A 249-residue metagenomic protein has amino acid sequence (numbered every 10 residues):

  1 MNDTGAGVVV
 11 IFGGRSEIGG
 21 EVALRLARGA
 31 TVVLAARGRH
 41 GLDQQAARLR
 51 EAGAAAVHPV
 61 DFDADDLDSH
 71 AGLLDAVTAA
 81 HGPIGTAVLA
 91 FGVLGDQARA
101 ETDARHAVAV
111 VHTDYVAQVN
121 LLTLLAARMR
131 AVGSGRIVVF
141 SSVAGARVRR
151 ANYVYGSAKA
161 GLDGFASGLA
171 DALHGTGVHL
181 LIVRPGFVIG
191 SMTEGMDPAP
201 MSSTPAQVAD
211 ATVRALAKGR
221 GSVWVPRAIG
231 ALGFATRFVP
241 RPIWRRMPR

Functional and structural regions predicted by a protein language model:
R15-S16: Conserved glycine-rich cofactor-binding loop
G29-Q45: Conserved glycine-rich Rossmann-like NAD(P)H-binding loop of the short-chain dehydrogenase/reductase
L49-D68: Rossmann-fold cofactor-recognition segment
D75, T86, V93-V108, A151: Conserved mid-core segment of classical short-chain dehydrogenase/reductases
L122, A158: Active-site helix of classical SDR
S142: Residue(s) in the substrate-gating loop at a strand-loop-helix junction that position the organic substrate next
G175, I182, D197-R237: C-terminal helical subdomain
